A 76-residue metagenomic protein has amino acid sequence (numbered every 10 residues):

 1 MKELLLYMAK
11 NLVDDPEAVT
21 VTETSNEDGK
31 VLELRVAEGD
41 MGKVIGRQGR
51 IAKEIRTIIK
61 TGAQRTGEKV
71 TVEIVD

Functional and structural regions predicted by a protein language model:
M1-K43, K53-D76: RNA-contacting regions in translation and RNA-metabolism proteins, encompassing KH/S1 modules where present
